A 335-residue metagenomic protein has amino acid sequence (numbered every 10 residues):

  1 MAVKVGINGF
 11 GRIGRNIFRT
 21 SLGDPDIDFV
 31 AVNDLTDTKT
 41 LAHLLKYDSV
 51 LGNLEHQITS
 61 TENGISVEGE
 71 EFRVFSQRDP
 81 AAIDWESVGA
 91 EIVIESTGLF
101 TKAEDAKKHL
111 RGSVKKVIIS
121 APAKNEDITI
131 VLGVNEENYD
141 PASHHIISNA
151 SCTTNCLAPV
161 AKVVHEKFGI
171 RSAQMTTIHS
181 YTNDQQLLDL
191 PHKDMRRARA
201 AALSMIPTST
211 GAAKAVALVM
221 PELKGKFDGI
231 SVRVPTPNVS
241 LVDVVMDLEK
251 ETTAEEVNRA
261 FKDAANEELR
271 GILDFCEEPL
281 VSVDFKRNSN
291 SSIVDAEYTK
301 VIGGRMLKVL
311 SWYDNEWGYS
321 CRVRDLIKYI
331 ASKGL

Functional and structural regions predicted by a protein language model:
M1-A198, V301, D325, K333-G334: N-terminal Rossmann-like NAD(P) cofactor-binding subdomain of oxidoreductases, focused on the glycine-rich
F10, G14, K102, A150-T153 (+10 more regions): Generic structural signal for well-ordered, non-membrane alpha-helical segments in soluble metabolic enzymes
L22-D26, K162-I170, S180-N183, T210 (+5 more regions): Generic secondary-structure signature for well-ordered alpha-helical cores
L35-D37, P80, A123-K124, S151-T153 (+6 more regions): Glycine-rich beta-alpha junction loops
I65, I130-L132, I146, L188 (+5 more regions): Short clusters of hydrophobic/aromatic residues that line enzyme substrate/ligand-binding pockets
S143-H144, A200-A202, V239-D243, M306-K308: Short, solvent-exposed beta-strand edge segments and adjacent coil->beta transition regions
E166-P237: Acidic, glycine-rich segments within the central catalytic cores of soluble metabolic enzymes that bind/position
G229, L241, V245-L335: C-terminal active-site/capping subdomain that shapes the small-molecule cofactor and substrate pocket of enzyme
